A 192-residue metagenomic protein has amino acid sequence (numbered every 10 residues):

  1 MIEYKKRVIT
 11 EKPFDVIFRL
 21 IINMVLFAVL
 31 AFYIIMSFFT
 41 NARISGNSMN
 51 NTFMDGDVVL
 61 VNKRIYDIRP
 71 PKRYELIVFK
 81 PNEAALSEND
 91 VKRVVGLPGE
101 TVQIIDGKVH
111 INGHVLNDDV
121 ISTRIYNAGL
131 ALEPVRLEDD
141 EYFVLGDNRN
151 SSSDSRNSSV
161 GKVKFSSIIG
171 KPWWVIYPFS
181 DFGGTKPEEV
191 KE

Functional and structural regions predicted by a protein language model:
M1-S87, V163-E192: Protein maturation boundaries and topogenic segments
S48-T52, I65-P70, R93, G99 (+3 more regions): Short, surface-exposed secondary-structure edge patches
D57, K72-L76, E100, E141 (+1 more regions): Structural motif
R64, N82, G107, D147-N148: Short, surface-exposed secondary-structure boundary micro-motifs
N89-H114: Mid-length scaffold segments of soluble, non-membrane domains
I111-G129: PP2C/PPM family metal-dependent serine/threonine protein phosphatase catalytic domain, recognizing the conserved
I125-E141: Acidic loop->beta-strand submotif enriched in PP2C/PPM serine/threonine phosphatases
